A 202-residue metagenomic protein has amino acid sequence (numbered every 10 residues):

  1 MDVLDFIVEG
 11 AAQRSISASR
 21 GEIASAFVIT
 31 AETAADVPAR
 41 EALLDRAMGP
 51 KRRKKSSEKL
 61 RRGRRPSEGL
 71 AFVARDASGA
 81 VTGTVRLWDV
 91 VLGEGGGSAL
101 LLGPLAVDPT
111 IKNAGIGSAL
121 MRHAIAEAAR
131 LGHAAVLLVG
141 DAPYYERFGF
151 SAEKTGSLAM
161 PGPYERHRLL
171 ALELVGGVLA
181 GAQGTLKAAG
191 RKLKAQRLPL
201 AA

Functional and structural regions predicted by a protein language model:
V3-I7, A12-K59, R65-V81, G95 (+3 more regions): Short amphipathic alpha-helix that is part of the acyltransferase structural core
A71-V73, A80-V91, S98-A106: Conserved beta-strand in the GNAT
A80, E94-G95, D108-A119, L131 (+1 more regions): Conserved glycine-rich acetyl-CoA-binding loop
L102, V107, N113-A126, L138: Conserved acetyl-CoA-binding loop-helix of GNAT-fold acetyltransferases
R130-A134, V139-E165: Conserved active-site alpha-helix within GNAT-family acetyltransferase domains
A152-G184: A contiguous, mid-protein "functional segment" used to position or interact with cofactors/ions or partner subunits
